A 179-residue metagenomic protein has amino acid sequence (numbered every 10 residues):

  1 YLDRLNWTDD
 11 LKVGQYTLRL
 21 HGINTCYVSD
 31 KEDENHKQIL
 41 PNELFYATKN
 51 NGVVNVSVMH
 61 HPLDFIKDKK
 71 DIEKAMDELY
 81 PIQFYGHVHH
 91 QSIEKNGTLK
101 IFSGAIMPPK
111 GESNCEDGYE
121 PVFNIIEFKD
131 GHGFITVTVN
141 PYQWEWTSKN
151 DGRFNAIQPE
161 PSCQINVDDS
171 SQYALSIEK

Functional and structural regions predicted by a protein language model:
Y1-V54: Binuclear metal-dependent hydrolase catalytic cores centered on His/Asp/Glu-rich metal-binding motifs
H21, V56-H60, N140-P141: Extended hydrophobic secondary-structure segments that form protein cores and membrane-embedded regions
N24, G104-A105, Q143-E145: Residues at the C-termini of beta-strands that transition into short coil/loop
S29-D30, K110-G111, W144-K149: A short local loop/turn or secondary-structure capping micro-motif enriched for an aromatic residue
E32-E34, E112-D117, D151-G152: Short conserved micro-motifs at the rims of enzyme active sites and ligand-binding pockets
N50-F65: Short acidic, glycine-rich surface-loop motifs adjacent to enzyme active sites
L63-N140: Conserved beta-sheet core of the metallophosphoesterase superfamily
F128-K179: A short C-terminal boundary segment appended to hydrolase-like catalytic domains
